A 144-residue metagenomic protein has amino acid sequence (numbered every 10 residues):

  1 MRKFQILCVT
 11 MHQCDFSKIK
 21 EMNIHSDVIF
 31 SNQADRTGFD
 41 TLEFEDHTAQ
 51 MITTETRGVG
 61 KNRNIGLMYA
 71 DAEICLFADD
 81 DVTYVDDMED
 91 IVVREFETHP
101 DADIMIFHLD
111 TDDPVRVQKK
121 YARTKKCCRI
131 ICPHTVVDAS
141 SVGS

Functional and structural regions predicted by a protein language model:
M1-D27: N-proximal low-complexity "stem/linker" segments adjacent to membrane-targeting elements
F16-I19, R36-F44, D87: Acidic helix N-cap motif at the loop->helix transition within catalytic regions of sugar-transfer enzymes
S31-Q33: Acidic ATP/Mg2+-coordinating residue in the GHKL
T54-A70: Glycine-rich, basic loop-to-helix element that forms the pyrophosphate-binding segment of sugar-nucleotide handling
C75: Short aromatic/hydrophobic "clamp" motif used to bind/position activated sugar donors
D79-T83: The conserved acidic donor/metal-binding loop of glycosyltransferases
D87-K119: Conserved donor NDP-sugar-binding/catalytic core segment of glycosyltransferases
D112-D113, K119-S144: A recurrent flexible, glycine/aromatic-enriched loop bordering the glycosyltransferase active site that acts as
